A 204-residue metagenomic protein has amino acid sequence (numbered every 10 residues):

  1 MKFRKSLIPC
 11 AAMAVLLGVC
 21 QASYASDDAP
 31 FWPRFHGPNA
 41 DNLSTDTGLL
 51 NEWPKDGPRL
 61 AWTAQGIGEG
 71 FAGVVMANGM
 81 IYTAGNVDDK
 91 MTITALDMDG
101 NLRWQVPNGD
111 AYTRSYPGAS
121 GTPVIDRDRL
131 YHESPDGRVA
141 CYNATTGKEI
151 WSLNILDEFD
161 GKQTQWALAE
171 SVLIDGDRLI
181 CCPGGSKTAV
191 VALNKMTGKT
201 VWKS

Functional and structural regions predicted by a protein language model:
M1-K5: N-terminal secretory signal peptides that target proteins for export/translocation
L7-C10, G57: Composition-driven detection of intrinsically disordered, low-complexity segments
P9-V19: Bacterial N-terminal signal peptides
Q21-S204: Noncatalytic, solvent-exposed loop/strand surfaces of beta-propeller-type extracellular/periplasmic domains
